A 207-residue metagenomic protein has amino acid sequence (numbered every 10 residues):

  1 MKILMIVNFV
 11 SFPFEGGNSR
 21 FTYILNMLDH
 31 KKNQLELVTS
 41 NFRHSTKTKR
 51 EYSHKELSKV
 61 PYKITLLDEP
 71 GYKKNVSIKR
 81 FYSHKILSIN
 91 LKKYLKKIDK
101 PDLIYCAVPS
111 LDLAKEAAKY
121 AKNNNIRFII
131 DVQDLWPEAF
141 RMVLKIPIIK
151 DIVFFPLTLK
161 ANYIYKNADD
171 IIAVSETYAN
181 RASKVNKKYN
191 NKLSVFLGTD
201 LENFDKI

Functional and structural regions predicted by a protein language model:
M1-Y62, D170, L197: N-terminal subdomain of nucleotide-sugar transferases
N8, G71-K79, D99, N124-L159 (+2 more regions): Acceptor-binding helix/loop patch of EC 2.4 sugar-transfer enzymes, predominantly nucleotide-sugar-dependent
P13-F14, R80-S88, P101-N124, I129-A139: An aromatic- and histidine-rich active-site surface loop
L37-I98, V195: A conserved catalytic-core segment of Leloir-type glycosyltransferases
R43, L113, S175-A179: Alpha-helix capping/helix-boundary segments
I89-K93, K115, K119-N123, E138 (+1 more regions): Membrane-proximal helix-turn-helix segments that form the acceptor-binding/catalytic region of lipid-linked
T177, V195-G198: Carbohydrate-associated surface elements
S183-K184, Y189, G198-I207: Acidic anion/phosphate-binding donor-loop and adjacent secondary structure in glycosyltransferase catalytic cores
